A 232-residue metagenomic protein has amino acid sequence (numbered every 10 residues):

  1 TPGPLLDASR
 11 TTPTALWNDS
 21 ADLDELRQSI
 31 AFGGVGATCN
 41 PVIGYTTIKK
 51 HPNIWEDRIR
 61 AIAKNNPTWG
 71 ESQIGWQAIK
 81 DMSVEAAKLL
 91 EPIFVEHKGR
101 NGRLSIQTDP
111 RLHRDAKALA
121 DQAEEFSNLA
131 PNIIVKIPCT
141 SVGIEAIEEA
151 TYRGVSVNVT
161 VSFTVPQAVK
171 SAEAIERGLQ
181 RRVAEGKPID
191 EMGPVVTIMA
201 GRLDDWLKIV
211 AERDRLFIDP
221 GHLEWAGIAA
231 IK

Functional and structural regions predicted by a protein language model:
T1-D24, Q28: N- or domain-start disorder-to-order transition segments that initiate the globular core
T12-T14, G33-V35, G99-L104, L129-I133 (+2 more regions): Short, well-ordered coil/turn segments that N-cap beta-strands
W17-N18, N132-T140, V155-Q167: Catalytic beta/alpha-barrel core
Q28-N40: Catalytic domains of carbohydrate-active enzymes, especially glycoside hydrolases
S29-I30, I48-K50, A116-A120, E145-Y152 (+2 more regions): Short acidic, glycine/serine/threonine-rich loops at helix termini
G34, G44-T46, H51-V142, A146: Active-site beta->alpha loop and helix N-cap motifs at the rims of alpha/beta catalytic domains
I54-D57, Y152, E176-G178: Short, hinge-like loop/turn segments at secondary-structure boundaries
E148, S156-K232: Catalytic alpha/beta core domains of metabolic enzymes, predominantly
